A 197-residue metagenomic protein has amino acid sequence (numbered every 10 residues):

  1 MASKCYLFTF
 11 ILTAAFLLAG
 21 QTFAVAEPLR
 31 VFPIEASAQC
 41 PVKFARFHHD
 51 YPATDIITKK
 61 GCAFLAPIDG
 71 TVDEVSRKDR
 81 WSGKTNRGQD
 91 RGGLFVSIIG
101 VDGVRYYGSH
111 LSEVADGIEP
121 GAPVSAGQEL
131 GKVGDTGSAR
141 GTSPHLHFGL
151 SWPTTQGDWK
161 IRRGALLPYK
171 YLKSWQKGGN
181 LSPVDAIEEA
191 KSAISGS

Functional and structural regions predicted by a protein language model:
M1-T9: Bacterial N-terminal signal peptides that target proteins for export
T9-A19: Bacterial N-terminal signal peptides
G20-F95, V101, A126, D135 (+1 more regions): Surface-exposed, glycine-biased beta-strand/turn segments
H48-Y51, G100, H110, H145-H147: Histidine-centered active-site/metal-ligand motif
W81-R87, V133-H147, P153: Active-site loop architecture of trypsin-fold serine endopeptidases
F95-E119, P153: Active-site region of chymotrypsin-like
E113-G141: Beta-rich strand-turn-strand
G149-G179: Short peripheral tails and domain-boundary helices/loops at the edges of structured domains
